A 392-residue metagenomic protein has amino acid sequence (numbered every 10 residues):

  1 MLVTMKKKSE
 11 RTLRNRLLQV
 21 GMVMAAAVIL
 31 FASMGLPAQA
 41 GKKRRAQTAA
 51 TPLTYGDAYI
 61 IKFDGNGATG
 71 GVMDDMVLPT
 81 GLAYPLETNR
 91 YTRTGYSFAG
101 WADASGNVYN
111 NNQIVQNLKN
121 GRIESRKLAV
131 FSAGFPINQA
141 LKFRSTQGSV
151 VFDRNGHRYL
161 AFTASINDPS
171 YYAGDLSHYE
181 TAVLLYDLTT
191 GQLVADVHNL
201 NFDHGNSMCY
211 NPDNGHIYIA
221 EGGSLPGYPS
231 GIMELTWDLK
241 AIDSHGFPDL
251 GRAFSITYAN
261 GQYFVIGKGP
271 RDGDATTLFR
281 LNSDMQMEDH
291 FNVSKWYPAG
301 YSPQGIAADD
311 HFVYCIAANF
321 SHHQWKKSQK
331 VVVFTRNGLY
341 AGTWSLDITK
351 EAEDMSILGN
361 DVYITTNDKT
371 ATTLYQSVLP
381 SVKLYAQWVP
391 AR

Functional and structural regions predicted by a protein language model:
G41-Q116, N120: Secondary-structure capping and domain/repeat boundary segments
R126-L141, Q192-H198, K240-F247, M287-Y297 (+1 more regions): A short beta-strand motif characteristic of beta-propeller blades
P136-G174: Beta-strand-rich domains and repeat architectures in extracellular enzymes and scaffolds, especially beta-propellers
K142-F152, F202-C209, F247-N260, P298-A307 (+1 more regions): Repeated scaffold domains used in trafficking and secretory/extracellular systems, primarily beta-propellers
G156-Y159, D213-G215, N260-Q262, D310-F312 (+1 more regions): Short coil/turn segments that connect the beta-strands within blades of beta-propeller domains
S170-V183, L225-E234, D272-L281, H322-V332 (+1 more regions): Structural motif
T181-L184, T190-N214, E221: Blade-loop segments of beta-propeller domains
Y297-F334: Loop/turn-rich, solvent-exposed surfaces of beta-rich toroidal or solenoidal domains
